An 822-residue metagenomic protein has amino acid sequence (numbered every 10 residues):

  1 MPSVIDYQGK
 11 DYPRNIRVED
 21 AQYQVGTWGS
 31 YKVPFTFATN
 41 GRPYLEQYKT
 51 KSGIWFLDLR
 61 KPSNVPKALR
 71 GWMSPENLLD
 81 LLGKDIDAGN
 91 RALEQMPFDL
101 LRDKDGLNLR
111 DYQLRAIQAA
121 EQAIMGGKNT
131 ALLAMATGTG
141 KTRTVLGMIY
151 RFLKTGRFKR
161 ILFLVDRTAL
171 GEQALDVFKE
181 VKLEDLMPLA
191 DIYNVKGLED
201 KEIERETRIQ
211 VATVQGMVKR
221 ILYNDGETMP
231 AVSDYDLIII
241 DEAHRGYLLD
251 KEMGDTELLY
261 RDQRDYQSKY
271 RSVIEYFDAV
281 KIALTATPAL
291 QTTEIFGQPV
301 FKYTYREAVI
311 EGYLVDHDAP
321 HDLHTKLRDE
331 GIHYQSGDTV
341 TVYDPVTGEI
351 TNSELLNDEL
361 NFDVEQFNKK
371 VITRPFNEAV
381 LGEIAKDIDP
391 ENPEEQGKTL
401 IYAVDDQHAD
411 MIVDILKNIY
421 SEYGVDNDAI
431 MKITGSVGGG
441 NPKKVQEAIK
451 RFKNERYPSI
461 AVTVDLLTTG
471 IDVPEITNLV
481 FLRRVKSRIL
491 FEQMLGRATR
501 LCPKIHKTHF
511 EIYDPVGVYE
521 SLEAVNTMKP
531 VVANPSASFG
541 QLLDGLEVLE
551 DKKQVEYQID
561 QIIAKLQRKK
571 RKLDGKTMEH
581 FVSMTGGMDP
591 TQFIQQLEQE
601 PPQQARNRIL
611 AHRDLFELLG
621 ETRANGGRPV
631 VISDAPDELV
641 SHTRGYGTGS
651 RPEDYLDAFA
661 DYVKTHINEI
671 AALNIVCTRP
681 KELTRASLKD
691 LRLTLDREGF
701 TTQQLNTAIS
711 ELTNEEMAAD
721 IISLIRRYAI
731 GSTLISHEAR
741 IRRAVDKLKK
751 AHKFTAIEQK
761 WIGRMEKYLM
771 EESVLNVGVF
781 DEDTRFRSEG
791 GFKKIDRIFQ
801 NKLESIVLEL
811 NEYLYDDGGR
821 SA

Functional and structural regions predicted by a protein language model:
M1-R160, A169-D185, E206-I209, Q215 (+3 more regions): ATP-dependent helicase/translocase motor core
V25, G216, Y260, V425-D426 (+1 more regions): Conserved RecA-like P-loop NTPase helicase motor core
M96-G106, A119, F362-I372, V518-R820: Long, largely alpha-helical accessory region at the distal end of helicase-like NTP-driven motors
A169-V195, I415, I419-G424: Conserved helix-turn-beta segment of the N-terminal RecA-like "Helicase ATP-binding" lobe in SF1/SF2 helicases
R208, G348-N352, E359-A461: Conserved C-terminal RecA-like helicase domain
I209-K269, I449, T463-V464: Conserved RecA-like ASCE ATPase "motif II neighborhood" in helicase/translocase motors
L249-P320, T325-D329: Post-DEXD/H (motif II) to motif III coupling segment of the RecA-like Helicase ATP-binding lobe
T293-Q396: Interdomain helical connector at the RecA1-RecA2 junction of SF1/SF2 helicase-like NTPases
